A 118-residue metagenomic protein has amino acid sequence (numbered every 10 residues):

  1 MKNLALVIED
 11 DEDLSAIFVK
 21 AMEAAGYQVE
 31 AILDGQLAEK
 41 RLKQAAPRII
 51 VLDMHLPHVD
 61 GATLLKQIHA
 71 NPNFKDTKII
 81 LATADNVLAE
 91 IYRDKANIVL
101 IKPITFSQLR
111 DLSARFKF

Functional and structural regions predicted by a protein language model:
E9: Conserved acidic carboxylate
A16-A24: Charged docking surfaces used in two-component/phosphorelay signaling
G26-L33, R41: Short hydrophobic/Thr-rich beta-strand motif most characteristic of the beta2 strand and flanking loop of CheY-like
D34, D60-T63: Acidic catalytic/metal-coordinating carboxylates
D53: Active-site residues of response regulator receiver
P57: The feature encodes the CheY-like receiver
T63, D85-K102, S107-D111: Alpha4 helix (beta4-alpha4-beta5 surface) of REC/receiver domains from two-component response regulators
